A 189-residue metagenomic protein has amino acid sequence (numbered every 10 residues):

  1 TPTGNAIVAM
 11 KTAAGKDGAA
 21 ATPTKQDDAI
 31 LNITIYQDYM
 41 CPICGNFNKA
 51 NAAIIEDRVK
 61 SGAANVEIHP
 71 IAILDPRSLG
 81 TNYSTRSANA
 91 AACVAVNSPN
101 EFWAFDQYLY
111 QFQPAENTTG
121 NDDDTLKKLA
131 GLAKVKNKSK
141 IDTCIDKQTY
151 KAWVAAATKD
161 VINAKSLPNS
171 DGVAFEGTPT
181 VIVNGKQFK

Functional and structural regions predicted by a protein language model:
T1-L79, T158: Extracytoplasmic thiol/disulfide redox context detector
P2, A50, N100, N121 (+2 more regions): Short coil/turn linker and secondary-structure boundary residues
Q26, Y83-S84, A174: Short coil/turn motifs at beta-sheet boundaries
Y36-D38, H69-A72, L109-Y110, I145 (+1 more regions): Active-site-proximal beta-strand/loop segments in catalytic clefts of secreted hydrolases
Y36-Y39, A50, N97-N100, K136 (+1 more regions): Residue-level signal for short amphipathic helical patches enriched in basic/charged and nearby hydrophobic residues
G45-T125: Structural alpha/beta surface segment adjacent to cysteine/selenocysteine redox centers across thiol/disulfide enzymes
G131-K189: C-terminal cap of thioredoxin/glutaredoxin-like
